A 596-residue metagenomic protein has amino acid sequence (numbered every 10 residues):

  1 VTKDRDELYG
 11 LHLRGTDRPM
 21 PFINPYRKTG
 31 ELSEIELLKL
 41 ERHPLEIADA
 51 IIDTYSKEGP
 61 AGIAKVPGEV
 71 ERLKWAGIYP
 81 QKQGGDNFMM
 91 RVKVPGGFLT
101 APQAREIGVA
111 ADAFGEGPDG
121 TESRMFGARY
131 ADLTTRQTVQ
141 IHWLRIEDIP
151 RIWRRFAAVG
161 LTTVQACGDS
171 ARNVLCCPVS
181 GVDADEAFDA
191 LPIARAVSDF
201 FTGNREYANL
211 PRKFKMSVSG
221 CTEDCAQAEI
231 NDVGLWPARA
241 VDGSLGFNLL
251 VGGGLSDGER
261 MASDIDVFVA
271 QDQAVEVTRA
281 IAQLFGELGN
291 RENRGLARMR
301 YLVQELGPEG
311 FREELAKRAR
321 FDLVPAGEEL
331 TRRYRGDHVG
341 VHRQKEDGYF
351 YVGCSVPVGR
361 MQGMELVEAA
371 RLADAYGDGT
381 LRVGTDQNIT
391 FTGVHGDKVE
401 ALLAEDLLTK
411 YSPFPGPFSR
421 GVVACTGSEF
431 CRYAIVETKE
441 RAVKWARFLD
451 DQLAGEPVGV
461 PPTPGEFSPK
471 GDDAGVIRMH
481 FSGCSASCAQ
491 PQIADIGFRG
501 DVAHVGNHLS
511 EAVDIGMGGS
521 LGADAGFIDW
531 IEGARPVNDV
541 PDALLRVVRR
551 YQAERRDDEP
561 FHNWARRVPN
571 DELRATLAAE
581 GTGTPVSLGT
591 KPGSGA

Functional and structural regions predicted by a protein language model:
T2-A596: Peripheral terminal and linker regions in Fe-S/redox and tRNA-modifying enzymes
